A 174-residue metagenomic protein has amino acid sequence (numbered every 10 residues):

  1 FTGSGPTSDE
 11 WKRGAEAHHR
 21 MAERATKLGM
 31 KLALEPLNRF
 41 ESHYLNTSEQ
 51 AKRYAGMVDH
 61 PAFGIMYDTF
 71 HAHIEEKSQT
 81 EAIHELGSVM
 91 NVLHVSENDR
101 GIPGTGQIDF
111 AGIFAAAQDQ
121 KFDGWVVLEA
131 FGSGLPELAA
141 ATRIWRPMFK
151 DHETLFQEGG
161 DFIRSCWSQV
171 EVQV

Functional and structural regions predicted by a protein language model:
F1-G64, R146, K150-E158, Q173: Active-site acidic/histidine proton-transfer and metal-coordination neighborhood in alpha/beta enzyme cores
E49-F63, Y67, H73-V174: Histidine-acidic metal/acid-base catalytic patches
